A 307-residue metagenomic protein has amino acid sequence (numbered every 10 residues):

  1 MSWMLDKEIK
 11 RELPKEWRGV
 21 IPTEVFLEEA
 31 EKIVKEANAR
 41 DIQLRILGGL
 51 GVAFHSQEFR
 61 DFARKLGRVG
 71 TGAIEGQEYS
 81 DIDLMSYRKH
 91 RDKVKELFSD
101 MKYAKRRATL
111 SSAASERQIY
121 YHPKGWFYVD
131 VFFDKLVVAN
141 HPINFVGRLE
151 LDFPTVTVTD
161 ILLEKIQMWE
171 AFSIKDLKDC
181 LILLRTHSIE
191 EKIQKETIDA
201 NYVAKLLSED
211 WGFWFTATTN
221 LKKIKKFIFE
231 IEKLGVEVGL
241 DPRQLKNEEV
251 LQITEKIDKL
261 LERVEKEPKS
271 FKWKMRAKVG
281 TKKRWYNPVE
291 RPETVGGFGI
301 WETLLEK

Functional and structural regions predicted by a protein language model:
M1-R40: N-terminal regions immediately upstream of nucleotidyltransferase
D6-K7, L13, F132-K307: Catalytic cores of NTP-dependent nucleotidyl/adenyl transfer enzymes across multiple folds
T23, D81-M85, I166-E170: Short, charged/polar micro-motifs that form catalytic or ligand-binding hotspots
E31-I82, Y87-K95, T157, R276-V289 (+1 more regions): Active-site nucleotide-donor binding segment shared across nucleotidyl transfer reactions
D81-D83, D130, D179: Acidic active-site catalytic centers that drive phospho-/nucleotidyl reactions and related ester hydrolyses
H90, F127, D176-D179: Internal, well-ordered alpha-helical segments in soluble enzyme and binding-protein domains
K95-N140: Conserved catalytic core of two-metal-ion nucleotidyltransferases
